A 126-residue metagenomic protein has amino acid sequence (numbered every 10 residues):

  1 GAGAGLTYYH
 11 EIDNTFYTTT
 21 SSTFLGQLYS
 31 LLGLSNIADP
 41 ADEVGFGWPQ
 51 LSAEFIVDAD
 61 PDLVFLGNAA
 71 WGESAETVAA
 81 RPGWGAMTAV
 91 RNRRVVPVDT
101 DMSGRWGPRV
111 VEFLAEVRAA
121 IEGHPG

Functional and structural regions predicted by a protein language model:
G1-R109, G123-G126: Binding-cleft/active-site segments that stabilize strongly anionic ligands or cofactors
R109-E116: Short, surface-exposed amphipathic charged segments that create phosphate/polyanion-binding patches used for binding
E116-H124: C-terminal alpha-helix
